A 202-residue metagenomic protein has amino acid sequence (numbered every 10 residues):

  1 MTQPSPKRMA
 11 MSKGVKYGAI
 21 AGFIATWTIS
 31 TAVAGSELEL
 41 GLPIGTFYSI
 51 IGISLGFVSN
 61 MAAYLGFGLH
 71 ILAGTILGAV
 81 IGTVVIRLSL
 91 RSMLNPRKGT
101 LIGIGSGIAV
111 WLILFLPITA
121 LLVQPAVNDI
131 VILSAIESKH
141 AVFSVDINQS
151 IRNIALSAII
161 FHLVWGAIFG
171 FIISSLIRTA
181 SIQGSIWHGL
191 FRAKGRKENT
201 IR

Functional and structural regions predicted by a protein language model:
M1-R202: Juxtamembrane/disordered regions of integral membrane proteins
